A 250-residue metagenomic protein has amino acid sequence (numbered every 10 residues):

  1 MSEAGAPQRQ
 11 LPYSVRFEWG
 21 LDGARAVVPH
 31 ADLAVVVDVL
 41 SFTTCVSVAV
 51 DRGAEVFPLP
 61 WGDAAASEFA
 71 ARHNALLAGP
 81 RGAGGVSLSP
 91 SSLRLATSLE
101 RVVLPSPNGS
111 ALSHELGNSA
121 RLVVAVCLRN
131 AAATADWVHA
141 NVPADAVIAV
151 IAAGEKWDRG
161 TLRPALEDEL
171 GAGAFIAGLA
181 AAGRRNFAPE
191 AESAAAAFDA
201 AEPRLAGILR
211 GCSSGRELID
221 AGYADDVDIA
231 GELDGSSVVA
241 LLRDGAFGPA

Functional and structural regions predicted by a protein language model:
M1-V15: Short glycine- and acidic-rich boundary segments immediately preceding or forming the N-terminal edge of structured
P7-L11, H30-A31, A49-G53, L76-P80 (+2 more regions): Short, basic, glycine/proline-bearing loop/turn elements
S14-L21, G84-S87: Short gly/ser/thr-rich secondary-structure transition/capping motifs
D22-V27, A34-V46: Short acidic, Gly/Ser-rich segments with clustered Asp/Glu that frequently serve as metal-coordination loops in enzyme
D32-L33, W157-L162: A short glycine/serine-rich beta->alpha loop
F42, D51-W61: A positional/architectural concept
F57-I148, A153-E155: Acidic/Gly/His-enriched mid-domain segments of enzyme catalytic cores or analogous surface patches that mediate
L88-A125, N141, L162-A250: Long, charged alpha-helical interface segments
